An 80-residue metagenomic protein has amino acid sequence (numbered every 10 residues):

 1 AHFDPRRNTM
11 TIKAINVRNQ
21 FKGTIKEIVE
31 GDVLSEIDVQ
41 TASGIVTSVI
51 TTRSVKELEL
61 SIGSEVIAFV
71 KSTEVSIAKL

Functional and structural regions predicted by a protein language model:
A1-L80: Non-catalytic connector elements of ABC transporters
